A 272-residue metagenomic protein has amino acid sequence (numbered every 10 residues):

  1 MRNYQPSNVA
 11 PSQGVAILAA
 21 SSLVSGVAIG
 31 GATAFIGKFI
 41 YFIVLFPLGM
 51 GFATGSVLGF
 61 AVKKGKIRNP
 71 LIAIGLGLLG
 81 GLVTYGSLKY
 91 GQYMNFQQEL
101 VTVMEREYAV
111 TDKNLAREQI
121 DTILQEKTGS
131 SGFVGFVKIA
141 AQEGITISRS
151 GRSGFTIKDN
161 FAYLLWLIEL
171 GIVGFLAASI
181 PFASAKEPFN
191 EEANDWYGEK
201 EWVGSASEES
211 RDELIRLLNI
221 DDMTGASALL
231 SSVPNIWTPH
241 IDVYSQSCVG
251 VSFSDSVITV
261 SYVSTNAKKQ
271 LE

Functional and structural regions predicted by a protein language model:
M1-G31: Alpha-helical transmembrane segments and their cytosolic membrane-interface
P11-A16, V24-S25, L71-W196: Core subunits and conserved enzymes of cellular information-processing and envelope-translocation systems across
S22-F35, F52-S56, F60, G81-K89 (+1 more regions): Transmembrane alpha-helical segments of multi-pass membrane transport proteins and ion-pumping complexes
T33-F46: Membrane-helix interface and helix-disruption motif detector
F46-L76: Canonical alpha-helical transmembrane segments
G55, L76-G80, T102, E208-D212 (+2 more regions): A sequence-level detector of short, solvent-exposed, charge-rich linear segments
K66, Y108-A109, G144, N219-D221: Short, flexible coil/linker elements and helix-boundary hinge sites characteristic of intrinsically disordered
G171-E272: Cys/His-clustered metal-coordination modules, chiefly Zn-binding fingers
